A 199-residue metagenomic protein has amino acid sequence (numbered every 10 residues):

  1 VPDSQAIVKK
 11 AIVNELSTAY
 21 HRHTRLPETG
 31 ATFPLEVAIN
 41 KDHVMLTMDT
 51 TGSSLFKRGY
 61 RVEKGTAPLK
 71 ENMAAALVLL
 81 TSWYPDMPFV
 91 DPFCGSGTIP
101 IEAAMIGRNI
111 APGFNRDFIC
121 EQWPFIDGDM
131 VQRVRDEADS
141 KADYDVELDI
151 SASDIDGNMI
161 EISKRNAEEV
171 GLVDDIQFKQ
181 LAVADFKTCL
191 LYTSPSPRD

Functional and structural regions predicted by a protein language model:
V1-E71, V78: Non-catalytic, mostly N-terminal accessory regions of nucleic-acid modification and defense proteins
L69-D185: Conserved S-adenosyl-L-methionine
F186-L190: Short amphipathic alpha-helix with an adjacent loop that forms part of the alpha/beta core around
Y192-D199: Conserved small/polar residues in nucleotide/adenosyl-binding loops
